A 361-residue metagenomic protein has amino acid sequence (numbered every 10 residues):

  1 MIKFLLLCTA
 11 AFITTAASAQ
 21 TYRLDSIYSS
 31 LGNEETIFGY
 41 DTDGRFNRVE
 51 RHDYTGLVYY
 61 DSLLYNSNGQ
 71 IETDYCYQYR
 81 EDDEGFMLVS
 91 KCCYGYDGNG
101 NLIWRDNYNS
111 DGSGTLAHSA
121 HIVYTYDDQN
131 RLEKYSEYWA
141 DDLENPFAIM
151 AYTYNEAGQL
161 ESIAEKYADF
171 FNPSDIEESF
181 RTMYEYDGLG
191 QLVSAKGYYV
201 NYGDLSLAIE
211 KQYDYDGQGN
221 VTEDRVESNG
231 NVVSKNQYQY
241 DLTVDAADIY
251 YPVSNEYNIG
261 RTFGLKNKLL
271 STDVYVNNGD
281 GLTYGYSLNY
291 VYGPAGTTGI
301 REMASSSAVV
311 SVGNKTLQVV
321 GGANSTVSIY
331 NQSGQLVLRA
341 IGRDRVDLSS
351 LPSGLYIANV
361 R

Functional and structural regions predicted by a protein language model:
M1-F4: Positively charged n-region of N-terminal signal peptides that target proteins for export
L6, Q159-S162, S194, S305 (+1 more regions): Intrinsically disordered, low-complexity segments enriched in glycine/proline and serine/threonine
T9-S18: Hydrophobic h-region of N-terminal signal peptides that target proteins for export in Gram-negative bacteria
A17-Q20, Q335: Boundary of Sec targeting at the N-terminus
A19-T298: Buried hydrophobic residues that stabilize the cores of well-folded domains
R301-R361: C-terminal outer-membrane/trafficking sorting elements
